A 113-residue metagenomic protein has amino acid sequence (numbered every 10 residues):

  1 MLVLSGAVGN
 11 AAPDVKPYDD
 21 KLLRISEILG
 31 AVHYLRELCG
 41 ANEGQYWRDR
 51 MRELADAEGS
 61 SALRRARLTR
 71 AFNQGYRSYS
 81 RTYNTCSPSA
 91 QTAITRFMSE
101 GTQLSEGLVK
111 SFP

Functional and structural regions predicted by a protein language model:
L4-V8: N-terminal signal peptide c-region/cleavage motif recognized by signal peptidases
A11-A41: Immediate post-signal-peptide N-terminus of mature secreted/exported proteins
E43-P113: Compact alpha-helical subdomains of small soluble proteins
